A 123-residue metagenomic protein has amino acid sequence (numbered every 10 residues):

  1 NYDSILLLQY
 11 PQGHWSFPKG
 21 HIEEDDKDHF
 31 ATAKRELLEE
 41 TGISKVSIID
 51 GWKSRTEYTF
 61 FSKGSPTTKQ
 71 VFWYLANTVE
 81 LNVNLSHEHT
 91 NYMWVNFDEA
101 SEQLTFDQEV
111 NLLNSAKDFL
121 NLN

Functional and structural regions predicted by a protein language model:
N1-D3, N77-N82, F97-E99: Short loop segments at secondary-structure junctions
Y2-I43: Conserved Nudix-box catalytic region and its N-terminal flanking loop in Nudix hydrolases and closely related
Y2-S4, T68-Q70, H89: A structure-centric signal for secondary-structure junctions around beta-strands
W15, T67, M93: Residues that recognize and position ribonucleotide moieties
G42-L81: Active-site segment of metal-dependent pyrophosphate-handling enzymes, primarily the Nudix hydrolase catalytic core
W73, N84-S115: NUDIX/MutT-family hydrolases
S115-L122: C-terminal alpha-helix
